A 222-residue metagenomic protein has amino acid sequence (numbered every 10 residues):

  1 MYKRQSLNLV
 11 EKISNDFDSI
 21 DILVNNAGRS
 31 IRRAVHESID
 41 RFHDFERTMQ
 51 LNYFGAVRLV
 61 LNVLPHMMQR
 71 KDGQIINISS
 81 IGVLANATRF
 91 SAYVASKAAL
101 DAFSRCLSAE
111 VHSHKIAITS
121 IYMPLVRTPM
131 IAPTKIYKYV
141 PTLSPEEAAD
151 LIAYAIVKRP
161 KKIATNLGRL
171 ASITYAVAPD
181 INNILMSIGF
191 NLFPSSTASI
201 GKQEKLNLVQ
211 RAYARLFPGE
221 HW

Functional and structural regions predicted by a protein language model:
S6-D18: Conserved amphipathic alpha-helix within the SDR
S30-E46, R89: Conserved mid-core segment of classical short-chain dehydrogenase/reductases
V60, S96: Active-site helix of classical SDR
P65, A109-E110: Alpha-helical segment proximal to the catalytic Tyr-Lys
S80: Residue(s) in the substrate-gating loop at a strand-loop-helix junction that position the organic substrate next
N86-V94, C106: Active-site loop-to-helix junction immediately N-terminal to the catalytic Tyr of the SDR YXXXK motif in Rossmann-fold
S120, Y137-A176: C-terminal helical subdomain
